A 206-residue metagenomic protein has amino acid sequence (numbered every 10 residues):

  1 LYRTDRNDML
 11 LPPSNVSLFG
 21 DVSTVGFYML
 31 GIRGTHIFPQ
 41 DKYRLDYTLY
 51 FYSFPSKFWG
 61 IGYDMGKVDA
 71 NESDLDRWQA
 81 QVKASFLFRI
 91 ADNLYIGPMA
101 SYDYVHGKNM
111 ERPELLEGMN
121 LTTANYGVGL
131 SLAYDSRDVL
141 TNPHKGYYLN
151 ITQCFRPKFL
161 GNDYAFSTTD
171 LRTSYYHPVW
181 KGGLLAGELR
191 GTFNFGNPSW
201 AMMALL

Functional and structural regions predicted by a protein language model:
L1-A124: Gram-negative/organellar outer-membrane beta-barrel architecture
V128-A133, R137-L206: C-terminal outer-membrane beta-barrel translocator/porin domains of Gram-negative envelope proteins and their
